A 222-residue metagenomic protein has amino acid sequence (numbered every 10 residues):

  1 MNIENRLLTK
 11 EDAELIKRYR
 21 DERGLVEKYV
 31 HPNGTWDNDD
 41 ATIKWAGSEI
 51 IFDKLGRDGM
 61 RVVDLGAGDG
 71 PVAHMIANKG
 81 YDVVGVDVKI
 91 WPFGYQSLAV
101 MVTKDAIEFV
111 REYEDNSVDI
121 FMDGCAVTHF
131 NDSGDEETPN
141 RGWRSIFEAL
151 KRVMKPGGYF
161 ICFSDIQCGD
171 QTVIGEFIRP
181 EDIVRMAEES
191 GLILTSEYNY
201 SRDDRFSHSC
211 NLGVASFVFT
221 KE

Functional and structural regions predicted by a protein language model:
D39-D58: Conserved alpha-helix/loop element of class I SAM-dependent methyltransferases that forms part of the SAM/SAH-binding
G59-G68: Conserved class I S-adenosyl-L-methionine
D69-F109: Class I SAM-dependent methyltransferase SAM/SAH-binding core
R111-F121: A short acidic, Gly/Pro-enriched loop at the edge of an enzyme's catalytic core that lines a small-molecule cofactor
I120-R141: A short SAM/SAH-binding and catalytic strip from SAM-dependent methyltransferases
R141-P156: A short glycine-rich, Lys/Arg-flanked "PGG" loop and its adjoining helix->strand segment in the class I
G157-D165: Conserved beta-strand signature within the Rossmann-like core of class I S-adenosyl-L-methionine
F177-E222: Class I S-adenosyl-L-methionine
